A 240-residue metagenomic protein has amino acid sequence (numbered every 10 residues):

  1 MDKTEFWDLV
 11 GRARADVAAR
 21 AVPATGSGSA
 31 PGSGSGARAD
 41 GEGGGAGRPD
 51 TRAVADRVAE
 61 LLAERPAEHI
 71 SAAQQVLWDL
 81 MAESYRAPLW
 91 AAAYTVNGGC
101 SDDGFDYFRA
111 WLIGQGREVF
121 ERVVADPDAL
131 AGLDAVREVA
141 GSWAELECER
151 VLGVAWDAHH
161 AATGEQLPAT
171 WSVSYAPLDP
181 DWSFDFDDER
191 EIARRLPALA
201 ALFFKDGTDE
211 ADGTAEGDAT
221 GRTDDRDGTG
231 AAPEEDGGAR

Functional and structural regions predicted by a protein language model:
K3, W7, D16, R20 (+2 more regions): Long, solvent-exposed, polar/charged low-complexity segments
W7-A15, Q75-E83, D103-E118, G153-H159: Short, hydrophobic/amphipathic alpha-helical patches that form generic packing surfaces within helical domains
A18-A53, R57, G207-A239: Intrinsically disordered, low-complexity terminal tails and inter-domain linkers enriched for S/T/G/P/D/E
P23-A24, P88-Y94, R122-A125: Short coil/turn segments at secondary-structure boundaries
R52, A59-C100, F105: A glycine-rich, hydrophobic loop/mini-helix early in the fold
Y94-V124, L130, D134: Hydrophobic/aromatic-rich, well-ordered segments within soluble, folded domains that form packed cores
F120-D157: An exposed acidic His-Trp-rich patch
